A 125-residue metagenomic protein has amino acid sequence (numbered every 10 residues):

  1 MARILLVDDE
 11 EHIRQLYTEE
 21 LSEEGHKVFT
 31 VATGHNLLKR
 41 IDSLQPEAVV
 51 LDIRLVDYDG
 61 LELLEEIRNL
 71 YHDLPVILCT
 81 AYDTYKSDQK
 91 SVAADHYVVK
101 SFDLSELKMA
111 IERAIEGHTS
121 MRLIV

Functional and structural regions predicted by a protein language model:
R14, V56: The feature encodes the CheY-like receiver
Q15-E23: Charged docking surfaces used in two-component/phosphorelay signaling
G25-A32, R40: Short hydrophobic/Thr-rich beta-strand motif most characteristic of the beta2 strand and flanking loop of CheY-like
T33, D59-E62: Acidic catalytic/metal-coordinating carboxylates
D52: Active-site residues of response regulator receiver
L61-Y71: Short amphipathic alpha-helix used as the core "switch/output" element in two-component signaling
F102-R113, T119: C-terminal output helix
